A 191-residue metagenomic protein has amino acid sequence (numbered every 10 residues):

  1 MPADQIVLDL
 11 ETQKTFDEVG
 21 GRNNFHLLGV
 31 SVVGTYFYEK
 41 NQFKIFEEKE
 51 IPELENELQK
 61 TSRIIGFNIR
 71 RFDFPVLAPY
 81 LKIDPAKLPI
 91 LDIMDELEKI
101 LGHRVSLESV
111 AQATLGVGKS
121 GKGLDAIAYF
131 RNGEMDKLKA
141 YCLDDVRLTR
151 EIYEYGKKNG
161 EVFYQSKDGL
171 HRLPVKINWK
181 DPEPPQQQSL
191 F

Functional and structural regions predicted by a protein language model:
M1-F191: DEDD superfamily 3′-5′ metal-dependent exonuclease/proofreading module
